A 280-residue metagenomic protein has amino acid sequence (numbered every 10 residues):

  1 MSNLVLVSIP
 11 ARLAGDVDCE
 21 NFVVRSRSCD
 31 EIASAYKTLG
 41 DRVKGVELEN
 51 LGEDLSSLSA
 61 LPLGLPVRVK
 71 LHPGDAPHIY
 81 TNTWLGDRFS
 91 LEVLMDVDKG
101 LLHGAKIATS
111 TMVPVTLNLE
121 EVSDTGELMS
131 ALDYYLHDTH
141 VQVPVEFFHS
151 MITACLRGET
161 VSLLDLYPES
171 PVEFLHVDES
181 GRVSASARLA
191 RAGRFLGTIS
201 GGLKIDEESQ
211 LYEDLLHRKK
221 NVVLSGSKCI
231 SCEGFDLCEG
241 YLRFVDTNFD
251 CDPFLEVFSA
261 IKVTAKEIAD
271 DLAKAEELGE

Functional and structural regions predicted by a protein language model:
M1-G64: Conserved Radical SAM active-site core
S2-L4, V43-E47, K70, P144 (+2 more regions): Residue-level signal for functionally critical sites in structured catalytic/ligand-binding pockets
V5-R12, E20-R25, S59-S184, R188-G197: Radical SAM enzyme [4Fe-4S]-AdoMet core and its adjacent flexible, acidic and glycine-rich loops/tails across
A190-E280: Flexible mid-to-C-terminal extensions adjoining Fe-S/redox cofactors in radical SAM and related proteins
